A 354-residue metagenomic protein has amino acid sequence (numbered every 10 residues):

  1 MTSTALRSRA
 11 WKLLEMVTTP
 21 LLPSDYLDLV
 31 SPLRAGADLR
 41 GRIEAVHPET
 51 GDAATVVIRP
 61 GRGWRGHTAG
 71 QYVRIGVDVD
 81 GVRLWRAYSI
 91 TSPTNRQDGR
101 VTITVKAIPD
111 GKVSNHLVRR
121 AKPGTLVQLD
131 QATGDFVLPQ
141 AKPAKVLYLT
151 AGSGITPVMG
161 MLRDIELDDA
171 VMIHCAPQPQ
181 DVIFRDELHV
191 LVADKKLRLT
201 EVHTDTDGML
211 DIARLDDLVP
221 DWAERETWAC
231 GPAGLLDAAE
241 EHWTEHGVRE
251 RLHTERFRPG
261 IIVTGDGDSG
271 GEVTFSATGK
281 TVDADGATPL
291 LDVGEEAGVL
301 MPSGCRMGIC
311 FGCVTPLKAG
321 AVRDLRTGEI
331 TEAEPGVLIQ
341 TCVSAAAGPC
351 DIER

Functional and structural regions predicted by a protein language model:
M1-A35, E353: Iron-sulfur (Fe-S) cluster-binding modules
A5, N115-G279, D283: FNR/FR-type flavoprotein reductase catalytic core
Y26-T133, V137, A144, D169 (+2 more regions): Ferredoxin-reductase
A69-Q71, G265-G271, I309-F311: A short, compositionally biased
I90-T94, G286-L291, G328-E332, A345-A347: A short, sequence-level motif marking secondary-structure junctions
P157, V299-D324, E334-G348: Local cysteine-cluster metal-coordination motifs and their immediate loop/turn environment, predominantly Fe-S cluster
D205, D285, G348-R354: Short flanking/linker segments adjacent to small metal-binding domains or redox-active Cys/His motifs
D268-C305: C-terminal accessory/binding modules appended to enzymatic or scaffolding proteins
